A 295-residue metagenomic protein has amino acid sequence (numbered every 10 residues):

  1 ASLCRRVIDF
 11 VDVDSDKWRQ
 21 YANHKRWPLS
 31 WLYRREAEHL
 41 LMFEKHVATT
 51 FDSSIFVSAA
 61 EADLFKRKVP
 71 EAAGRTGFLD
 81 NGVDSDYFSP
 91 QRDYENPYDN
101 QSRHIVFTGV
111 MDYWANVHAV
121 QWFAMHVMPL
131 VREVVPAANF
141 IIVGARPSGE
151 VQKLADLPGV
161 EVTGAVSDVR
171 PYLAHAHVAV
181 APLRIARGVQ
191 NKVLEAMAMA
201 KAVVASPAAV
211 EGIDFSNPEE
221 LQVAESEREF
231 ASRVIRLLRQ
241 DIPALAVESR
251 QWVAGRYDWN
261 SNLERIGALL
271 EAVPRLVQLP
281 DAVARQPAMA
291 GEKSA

Functional and structural regions predicted by a protein language model:
C4-M42, D63, N100, V110: Acceptor-binding helix/loop patch of EC 2.4 sugar-transfer enzymes, predominantly nucleotide-sugar-dependent
R19-Q20, K66, V83-Q101: Acidic anion/phosphate-binding donor-loop and adjacent secondary structure in glycosyltransferase catalytic cores
D52, G159, P171-G188, M199-A202: Acidic donor-binding loop of glycosyltransferase active sites
A60, L79-G82: Carbohydrate-associated surface elements
V135-P171: Nucleotide-activated donor-binding/catalytic signature segment of Leloir-type glycosyltransferases, i.e., the conserved
K192-E195, A202-S206: Short hydrophobic beta-strand element within catalytic cores of glycosyltransferases and related nucleotide-activated
E220-R228, R236-Q240: Conserved acidic donor-binding segment of nucleotide-sugar-dependent glycosyltransferases
P243-R256, R265: A short, well-ordered alpha-helix in the C-terminal region of glycosyltransferases
